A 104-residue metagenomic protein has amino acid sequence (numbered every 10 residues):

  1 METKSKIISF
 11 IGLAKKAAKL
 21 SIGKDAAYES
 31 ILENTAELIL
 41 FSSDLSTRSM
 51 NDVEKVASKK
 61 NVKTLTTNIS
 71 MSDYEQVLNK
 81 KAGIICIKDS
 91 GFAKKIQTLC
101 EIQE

Functional and structural regions predicted by a protein language model:
M1-K4, I102: N-terminal targeting/trafficking signals and adjacent low-complexity tails
S5-L38: N-terminal first-folded block
A14-K15, S58-K59, V77-K80: Short glycine-enriched loop/turn motifs at secondary-structure junctions
D25-S30, R48-Y74, C100: Positively charged, polar, low-complexity stretches
E37-L38, K63-L65, A82-I85: Structural motif
S43, N68, D89: Short secondary-structure boundary segments
M71-E104: C-terminal structural segments of small proteins and small subunits
